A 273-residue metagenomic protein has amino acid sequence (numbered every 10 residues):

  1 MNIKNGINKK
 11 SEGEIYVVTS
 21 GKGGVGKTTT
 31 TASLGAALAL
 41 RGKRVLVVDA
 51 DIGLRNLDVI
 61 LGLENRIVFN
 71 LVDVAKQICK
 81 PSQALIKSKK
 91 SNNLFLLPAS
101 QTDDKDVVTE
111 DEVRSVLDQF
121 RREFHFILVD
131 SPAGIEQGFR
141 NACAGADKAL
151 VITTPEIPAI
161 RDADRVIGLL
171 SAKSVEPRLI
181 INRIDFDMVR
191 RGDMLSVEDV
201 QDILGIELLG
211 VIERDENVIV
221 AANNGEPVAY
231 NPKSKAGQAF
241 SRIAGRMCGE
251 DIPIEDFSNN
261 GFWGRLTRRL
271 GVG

Functional and structural regions predicted by a protein language model:
M1-S11, A84, L97: Extended, non-globular alpha-helical segments
N2-K9, A172-G273: C-terminal lobe/tail of nucleotide-utilizing enzymes
G6, A39, L61-G62, A75-C79 (+10 more regions): Signal for well-folded cores of large energy- and translation-related assemblies
I15-K80, F126: Walker A/P-loop NTP-binding active-site region of P-loop NTPases, recognizing the glycine-rich GxxxxGKT/S
S20, D49, P98-Q101, S131 (+1 more regions): Flexible glycine-/small-residue-rich
G26, I52, R66-F69, K76-K80 (+9 more regions): Charged, alpha-helix-enriched surfaces in structured cytosolic catalytic cores of large nucleotide-utilizing machines
A50-R122, V220-N224, A229: P-loop/Walker-type NTP enzyme "switch/lid" segment
D111-S115, Q119-R122, F126-V220: Conserved catalytic-core segment of NTP-binding enzymes
